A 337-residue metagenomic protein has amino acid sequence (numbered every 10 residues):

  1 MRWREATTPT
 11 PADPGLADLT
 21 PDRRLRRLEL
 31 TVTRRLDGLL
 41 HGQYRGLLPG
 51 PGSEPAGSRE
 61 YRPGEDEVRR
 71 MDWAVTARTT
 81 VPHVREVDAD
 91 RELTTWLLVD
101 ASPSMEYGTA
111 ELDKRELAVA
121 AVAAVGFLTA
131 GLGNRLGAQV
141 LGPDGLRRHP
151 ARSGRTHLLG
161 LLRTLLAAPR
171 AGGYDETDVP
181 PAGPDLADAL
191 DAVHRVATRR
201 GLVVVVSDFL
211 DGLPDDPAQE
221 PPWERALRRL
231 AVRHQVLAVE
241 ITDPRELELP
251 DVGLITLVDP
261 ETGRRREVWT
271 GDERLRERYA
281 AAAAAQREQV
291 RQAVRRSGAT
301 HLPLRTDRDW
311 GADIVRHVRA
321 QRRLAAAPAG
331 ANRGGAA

Functional and structural regions predicted by a protein language model:
M1-P51, G57-M71, V75, V84-A120 (+1 more regions): Exposed, interaction-prone extracellular/peripheral surfaces
